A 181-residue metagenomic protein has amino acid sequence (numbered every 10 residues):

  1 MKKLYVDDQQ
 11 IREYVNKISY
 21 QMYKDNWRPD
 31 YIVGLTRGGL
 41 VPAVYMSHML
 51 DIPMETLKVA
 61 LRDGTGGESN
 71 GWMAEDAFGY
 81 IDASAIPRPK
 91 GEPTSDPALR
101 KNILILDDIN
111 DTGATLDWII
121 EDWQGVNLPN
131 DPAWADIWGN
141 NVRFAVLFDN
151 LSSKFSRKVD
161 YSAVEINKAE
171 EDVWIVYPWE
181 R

Functional and structural regions predicted by a protein language model:
M1-P29, F78, I86: Active-site-facing substrate-recognition patch
K2-L4, E121-R181: PRPP-dependent phosphoribosyltransferase catalytic core
E13-S69: Conserved PRPP/pyrophosphate-binding segment of the phosphoribosyltransferase/PRPP-pathway fold
K24-D25, D82-D96, Q124-W138: Alpha-helix termini
P29, L99-N102, G139-N141: A general structural motif
Y31, E55, L104, R143-A145 (+1 more regions): A structural signal for isolated positions on well-ordered beta-strands in alpha/beta enzyme cores
M49-L104, D111-E121: Short, glycine/charge-rich flexible loops or terminal/linker lids adjacent to PRPP-binding catalytic cores
